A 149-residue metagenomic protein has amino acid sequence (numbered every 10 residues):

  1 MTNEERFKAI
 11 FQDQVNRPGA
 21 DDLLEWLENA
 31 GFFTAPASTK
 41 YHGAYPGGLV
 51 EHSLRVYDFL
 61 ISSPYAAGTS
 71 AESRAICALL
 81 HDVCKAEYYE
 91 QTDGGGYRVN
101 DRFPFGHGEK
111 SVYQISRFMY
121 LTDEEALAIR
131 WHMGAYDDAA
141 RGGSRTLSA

Functional and structural regions predicted by a protein language model:
M1-A149: Metal-dependent phosphohydrolase cores
